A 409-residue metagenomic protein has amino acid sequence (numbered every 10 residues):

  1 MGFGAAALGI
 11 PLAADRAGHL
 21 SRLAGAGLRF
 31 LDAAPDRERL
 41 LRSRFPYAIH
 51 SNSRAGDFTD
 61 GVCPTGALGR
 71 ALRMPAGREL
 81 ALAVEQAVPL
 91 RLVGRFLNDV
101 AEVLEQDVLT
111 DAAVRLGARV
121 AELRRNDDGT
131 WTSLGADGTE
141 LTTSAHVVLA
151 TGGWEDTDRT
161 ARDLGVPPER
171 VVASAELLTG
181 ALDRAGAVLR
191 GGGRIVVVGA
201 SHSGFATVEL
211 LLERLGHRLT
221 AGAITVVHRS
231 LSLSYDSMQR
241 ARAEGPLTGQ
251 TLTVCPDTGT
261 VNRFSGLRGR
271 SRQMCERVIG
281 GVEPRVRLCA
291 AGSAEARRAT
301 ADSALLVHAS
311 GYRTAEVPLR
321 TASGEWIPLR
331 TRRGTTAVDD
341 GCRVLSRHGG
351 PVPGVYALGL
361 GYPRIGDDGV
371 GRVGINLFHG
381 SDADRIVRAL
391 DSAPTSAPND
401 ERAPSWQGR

Functional and structural regions predicted by a protein language model:
M1-P35, G77-H202, A206-R409: Flavin (primarily FAD) cofactor-binding/catalytic cores of flavoenzymes
D36-L90: Active-site-adjacent segment of FAD-dependent monooxygenases/related oxidoreductases
